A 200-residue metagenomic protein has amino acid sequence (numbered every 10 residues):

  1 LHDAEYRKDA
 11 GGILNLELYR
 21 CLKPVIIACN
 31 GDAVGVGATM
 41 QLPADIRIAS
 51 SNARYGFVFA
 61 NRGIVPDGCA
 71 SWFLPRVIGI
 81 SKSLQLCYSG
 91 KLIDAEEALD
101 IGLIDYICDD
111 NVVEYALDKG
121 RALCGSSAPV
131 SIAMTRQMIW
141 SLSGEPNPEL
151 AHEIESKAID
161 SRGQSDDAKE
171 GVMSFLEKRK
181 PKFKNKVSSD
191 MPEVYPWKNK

Functional and structural regions predicted by a protein language model:
L1-H2, P24, S81-K82, P146 (+1 more regions): Short, contiguous strand/loop micro-motifs
L1-N30, S189, V194-K200: An acidic, glycine-rich surface segment that forms the CoA-thioester-binding/catalytic face of crotonase-fold enzymes
H2-D9, L16, V65, S126 (+2 more regions): Residues at secondary-structure transition points
D9-I13, C69, I154: Short, conserved clusters of charged catalytic residues that mark active-site and nucleotide-handling motifs
E17-V130, S165, V172: Crotonase-fold acyl-CoA enzyme core
I48-A53, I104-I154, D160-K169, K182-K200: C-terminal long alpha-helix characteristic of the crotonase
K178: Conserved N-box asparagine in the HATPase_c
